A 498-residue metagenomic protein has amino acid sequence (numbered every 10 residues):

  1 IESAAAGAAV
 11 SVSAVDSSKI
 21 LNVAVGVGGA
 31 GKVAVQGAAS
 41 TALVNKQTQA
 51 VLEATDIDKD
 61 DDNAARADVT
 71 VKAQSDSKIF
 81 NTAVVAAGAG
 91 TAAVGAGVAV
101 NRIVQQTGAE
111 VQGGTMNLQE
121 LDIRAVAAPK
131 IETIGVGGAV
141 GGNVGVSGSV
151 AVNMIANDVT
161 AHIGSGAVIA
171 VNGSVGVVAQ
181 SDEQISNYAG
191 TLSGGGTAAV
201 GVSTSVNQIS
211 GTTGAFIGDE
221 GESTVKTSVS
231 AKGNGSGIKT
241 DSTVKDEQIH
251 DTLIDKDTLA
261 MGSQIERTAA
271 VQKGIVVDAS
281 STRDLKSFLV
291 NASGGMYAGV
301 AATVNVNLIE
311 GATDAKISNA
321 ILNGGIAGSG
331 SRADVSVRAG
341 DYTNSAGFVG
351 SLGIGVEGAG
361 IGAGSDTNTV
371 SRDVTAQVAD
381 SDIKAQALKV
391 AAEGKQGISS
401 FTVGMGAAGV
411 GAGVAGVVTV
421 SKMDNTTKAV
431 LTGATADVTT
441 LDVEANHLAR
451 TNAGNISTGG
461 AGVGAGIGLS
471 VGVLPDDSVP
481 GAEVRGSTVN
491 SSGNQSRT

Functional and structural regions predicted by a protein language model:
I1-T498: Low-complexity, glycine- and small/polar-enriched segments
